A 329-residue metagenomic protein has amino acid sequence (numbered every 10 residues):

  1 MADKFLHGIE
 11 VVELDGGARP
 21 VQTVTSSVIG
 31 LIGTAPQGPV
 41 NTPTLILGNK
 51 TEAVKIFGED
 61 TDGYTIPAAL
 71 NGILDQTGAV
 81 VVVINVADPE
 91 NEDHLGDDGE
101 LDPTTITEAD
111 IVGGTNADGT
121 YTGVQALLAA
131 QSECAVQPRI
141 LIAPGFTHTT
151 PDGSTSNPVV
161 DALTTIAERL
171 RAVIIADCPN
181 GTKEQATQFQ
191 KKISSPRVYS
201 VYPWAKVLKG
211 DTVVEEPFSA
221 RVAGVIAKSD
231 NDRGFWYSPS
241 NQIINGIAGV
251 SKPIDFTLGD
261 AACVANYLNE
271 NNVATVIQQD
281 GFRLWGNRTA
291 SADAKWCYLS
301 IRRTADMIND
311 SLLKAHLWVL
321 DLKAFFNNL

Functional and structural regions predicted by a protein language model:
M1-N91, I193-L329: Structured, hydrophobic secondary-structure cores that serve as assembly/anchoring elements
I66-P239: Extracellular Cys-Trp
